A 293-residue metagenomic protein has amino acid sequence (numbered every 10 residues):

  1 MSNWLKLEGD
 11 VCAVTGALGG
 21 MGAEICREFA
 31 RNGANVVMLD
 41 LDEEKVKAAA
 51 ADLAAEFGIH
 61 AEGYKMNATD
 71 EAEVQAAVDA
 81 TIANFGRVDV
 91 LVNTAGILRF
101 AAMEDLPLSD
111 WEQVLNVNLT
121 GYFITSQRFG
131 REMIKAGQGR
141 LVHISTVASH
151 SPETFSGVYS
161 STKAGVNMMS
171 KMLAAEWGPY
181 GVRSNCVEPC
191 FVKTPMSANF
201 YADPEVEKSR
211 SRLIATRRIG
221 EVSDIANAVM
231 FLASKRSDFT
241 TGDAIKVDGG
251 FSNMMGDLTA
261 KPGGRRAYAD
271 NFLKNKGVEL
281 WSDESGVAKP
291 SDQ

Functional and structural regions predicted by a protein language model:
W4-V37: Canonical Rossmann dinucleotide-binding motif of NAD(H)/NADP(H)-dependent dehydrogenases/reductases, specifically
L98, L106, P152-S161, M172 (+1 more regions): Active-site loop-to-helix junction immediately N-terminal to the catalytic Tyr of the SDR YXXXK motif in Rossmann-fold
A102-M103, D110-L115, R210: Substrate-binding pocket helix/loop in short-chain dehydrogenase/reductase
S126, T162, S170: Active-site helix of classical SDR
R131, A175-P179, D238: Alpha-helical segment proximal to the catalytic Tyr-Lys
T146: Residue(s) in the substrate-gating loop at a strand-loop-helix junction that position the organic substrate next
C186, K208-T240, V247-G249, K276-Q293: C-terminal helical subdomain
